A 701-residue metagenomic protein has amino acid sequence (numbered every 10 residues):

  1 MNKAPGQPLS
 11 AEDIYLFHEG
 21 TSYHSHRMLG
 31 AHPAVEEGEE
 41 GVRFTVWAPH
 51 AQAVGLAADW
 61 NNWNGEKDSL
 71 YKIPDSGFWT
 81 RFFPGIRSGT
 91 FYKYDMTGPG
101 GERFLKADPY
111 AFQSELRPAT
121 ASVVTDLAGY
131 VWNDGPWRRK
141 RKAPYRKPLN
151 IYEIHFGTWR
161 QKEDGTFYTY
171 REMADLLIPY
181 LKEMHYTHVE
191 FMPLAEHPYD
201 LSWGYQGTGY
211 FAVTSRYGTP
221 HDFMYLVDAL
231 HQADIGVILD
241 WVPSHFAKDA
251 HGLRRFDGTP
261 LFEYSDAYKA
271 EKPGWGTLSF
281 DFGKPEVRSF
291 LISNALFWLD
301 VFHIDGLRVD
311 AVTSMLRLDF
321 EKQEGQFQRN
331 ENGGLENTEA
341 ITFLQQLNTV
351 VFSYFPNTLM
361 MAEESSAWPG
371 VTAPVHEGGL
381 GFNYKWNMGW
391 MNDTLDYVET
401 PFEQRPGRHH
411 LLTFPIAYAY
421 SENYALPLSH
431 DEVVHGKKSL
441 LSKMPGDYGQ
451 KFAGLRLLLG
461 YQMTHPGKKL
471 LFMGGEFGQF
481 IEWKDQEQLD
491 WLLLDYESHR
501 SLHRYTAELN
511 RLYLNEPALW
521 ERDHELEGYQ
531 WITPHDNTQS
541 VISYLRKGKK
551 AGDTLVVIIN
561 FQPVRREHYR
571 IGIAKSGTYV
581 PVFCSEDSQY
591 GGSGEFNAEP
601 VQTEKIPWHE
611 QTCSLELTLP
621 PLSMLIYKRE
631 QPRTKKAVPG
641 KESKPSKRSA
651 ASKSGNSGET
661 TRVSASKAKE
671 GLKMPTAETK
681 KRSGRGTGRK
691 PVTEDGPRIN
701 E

Functional and structural regions predicted by a protein language model:
M1-K147, R171-L181, H185, Y448-F452 (+2 more regions): Carbohydrate-interacting/catalytic domains
V46, Y94, I154, F191 (+10 more regions): Generic structural signal for small/hydrophobic residues in well-ordered secondary structure, especially within
A48-H50, P74, G85, H155-R160 (+7 more regions): Short, flexible loop/turn elements at secondary-structure junctions
A58, F83, M96, P193-A195 (+4 more regions): Glycine-rich, histidine-containing beta strand-loop boundary motifs that form or position
E115, G135-P148, H155-E336, V601: Substrate-binding/active-site clefts of carbohydrate-active enzymes
P118, H303-D305, F320-Q488, L493 (+2 more regions): Conserved alpha/beta catalytic core and glycan-binding cleft of carbohydrate-active enzymes
R171, H221-M224, P285, I292 (+6 more regions): A structural signal for well-ordered alpha-helical segments within the folded catalytic domains of diverse enzymes
I178, V227, A295-L299, N348 (+3 more regions): Non-transmembrane alpha-helical segments in soluble domains of secreted/periplasmic/extracellular proteins
